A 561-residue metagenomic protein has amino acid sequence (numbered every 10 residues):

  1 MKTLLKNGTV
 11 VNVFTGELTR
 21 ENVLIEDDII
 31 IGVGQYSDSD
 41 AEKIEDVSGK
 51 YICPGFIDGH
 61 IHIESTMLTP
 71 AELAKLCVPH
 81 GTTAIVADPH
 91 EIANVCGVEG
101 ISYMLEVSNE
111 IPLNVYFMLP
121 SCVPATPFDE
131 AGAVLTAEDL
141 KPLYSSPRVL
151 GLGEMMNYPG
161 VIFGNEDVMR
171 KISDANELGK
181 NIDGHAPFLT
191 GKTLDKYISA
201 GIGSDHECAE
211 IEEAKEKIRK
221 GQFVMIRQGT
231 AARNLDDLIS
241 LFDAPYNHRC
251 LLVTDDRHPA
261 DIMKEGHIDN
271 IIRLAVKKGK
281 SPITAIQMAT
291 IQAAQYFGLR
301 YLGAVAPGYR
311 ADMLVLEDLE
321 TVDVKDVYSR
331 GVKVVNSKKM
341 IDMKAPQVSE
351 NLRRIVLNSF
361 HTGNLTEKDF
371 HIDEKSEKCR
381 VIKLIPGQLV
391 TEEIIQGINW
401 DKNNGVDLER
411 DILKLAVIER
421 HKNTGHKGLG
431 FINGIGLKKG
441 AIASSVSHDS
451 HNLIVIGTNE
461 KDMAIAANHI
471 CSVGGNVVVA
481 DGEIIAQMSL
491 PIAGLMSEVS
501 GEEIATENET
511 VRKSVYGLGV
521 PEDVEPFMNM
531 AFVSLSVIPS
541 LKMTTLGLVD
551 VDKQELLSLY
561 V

Functional and structural regions predicted by a protein language model:
M1-E21, I25-E26, V78-H80, M263-G279 (+1 more regions): Active-site microenvironment of metallo-dependent hydrolases
T3-N7, D38-A87: Replace "His-x-His-based motif
L4, G55-I57, F117, L252 (+1 more regions): Residue-level marker for buried hydrophobic side chains located in beta-strands that build the well-ordered beta-sheet
G8, D28, G49, H60 (+8 more regions): Divalent metal-coordination and catalytic microenvironments
D58-T69, P124-L135, G203: Active-site mouth loops of central-metabolism enzymes
A74-N181, P245, I485-S489, P526: Divalent-metal coordination cores built from histidine and acidic residues
P89-I92, P120-C122, N157, P187-F188 (+5 more regions): Short, ordered loop/turn segments at secondary-structure junctions
G100, V134-E154, G160-M225, A232-V253 (+3 more regions): Histidine/acidic residue-rich metal-binding segments in metalloenzymes
